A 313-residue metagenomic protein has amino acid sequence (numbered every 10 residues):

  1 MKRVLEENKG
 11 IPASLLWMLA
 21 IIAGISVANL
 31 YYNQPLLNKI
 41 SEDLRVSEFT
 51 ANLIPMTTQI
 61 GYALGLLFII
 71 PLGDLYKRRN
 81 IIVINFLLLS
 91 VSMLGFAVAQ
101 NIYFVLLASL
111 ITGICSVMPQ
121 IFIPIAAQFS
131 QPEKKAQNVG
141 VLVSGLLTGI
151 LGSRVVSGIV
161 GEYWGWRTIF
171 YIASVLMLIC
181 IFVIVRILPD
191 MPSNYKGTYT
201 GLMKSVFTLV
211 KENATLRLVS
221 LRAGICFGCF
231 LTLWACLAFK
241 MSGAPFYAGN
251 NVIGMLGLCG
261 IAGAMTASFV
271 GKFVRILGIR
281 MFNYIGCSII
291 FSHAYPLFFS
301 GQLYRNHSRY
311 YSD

Functional and structural regions predicted by a protein language model:
K2-G10, P189-L221: Juxtamembrane intracellular "pre-TM" segments in multi-pass secondary transporters
L64-I102: Conserved MFS/SLC helix-loop-helix module at the cytosolic interface between two early adjacent transmembrane helices
L66-K77, M265-G278: Helix-to-loop junctions at the C-terminal end of transmembrane segments in multipass secondary transporters
S92-G95, Y103-I111, Y304-S312: Paired small-residue
F104, V141-R186: Helix-loop-helix hairpin linking two adjacent transmembrane segments in secondary transporters
A108-S144: Cytoplasmic helix-loop-helix junction between adjacent transmembrane helices in 12-TM secondary transporters
R280-D313: C-terminal transmembrane helical hairpin of 12-TM major facilitator-type secondary transporters
